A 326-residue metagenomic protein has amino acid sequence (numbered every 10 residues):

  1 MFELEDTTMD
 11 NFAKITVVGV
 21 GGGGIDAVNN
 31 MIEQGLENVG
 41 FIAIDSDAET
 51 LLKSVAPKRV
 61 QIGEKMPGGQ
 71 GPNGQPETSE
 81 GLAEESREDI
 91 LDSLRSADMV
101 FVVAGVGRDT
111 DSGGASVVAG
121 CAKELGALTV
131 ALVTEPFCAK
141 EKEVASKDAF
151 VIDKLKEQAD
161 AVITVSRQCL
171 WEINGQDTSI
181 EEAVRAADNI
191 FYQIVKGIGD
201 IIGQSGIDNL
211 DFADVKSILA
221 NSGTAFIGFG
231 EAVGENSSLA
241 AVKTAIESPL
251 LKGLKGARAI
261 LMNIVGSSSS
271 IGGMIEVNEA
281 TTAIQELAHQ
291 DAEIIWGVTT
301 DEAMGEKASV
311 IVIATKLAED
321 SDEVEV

Functional and structural regions predicted by a protein language model:
M1-V326: Tubulin/FtsZ superfamily GTPase core signature
